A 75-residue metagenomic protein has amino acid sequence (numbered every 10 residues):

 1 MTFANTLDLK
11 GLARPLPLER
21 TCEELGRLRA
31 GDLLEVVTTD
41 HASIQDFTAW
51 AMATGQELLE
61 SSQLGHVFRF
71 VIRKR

Functional and structural regions predicted by a protein language model:
M1-D8: Right-handed parallel beta-helix/beta-solenoid
L9-S61: Amphipathic, hydrophobic secondary-structure cores in small proteins
G65-V67: Short acidic/glycine-enriched loop/turn segments that link adjacent beta-strands
R69-R75: Core SAM-dependent methyltransferase catalytic element
